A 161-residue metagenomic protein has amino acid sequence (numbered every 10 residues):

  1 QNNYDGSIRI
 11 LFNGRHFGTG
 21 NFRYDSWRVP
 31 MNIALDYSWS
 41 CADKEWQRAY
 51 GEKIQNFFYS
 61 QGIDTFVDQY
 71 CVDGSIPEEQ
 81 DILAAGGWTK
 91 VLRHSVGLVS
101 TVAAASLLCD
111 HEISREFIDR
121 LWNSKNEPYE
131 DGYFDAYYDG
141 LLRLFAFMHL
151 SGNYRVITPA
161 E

Functional and structural regions predicted by a protein language model:
Q1-R115, Y137: Extended ligand-binding clefts on enzyme/binding-domain cores
N32-L35, W39, A105-E161: Terminal, non-catalytic domain-edge segments
